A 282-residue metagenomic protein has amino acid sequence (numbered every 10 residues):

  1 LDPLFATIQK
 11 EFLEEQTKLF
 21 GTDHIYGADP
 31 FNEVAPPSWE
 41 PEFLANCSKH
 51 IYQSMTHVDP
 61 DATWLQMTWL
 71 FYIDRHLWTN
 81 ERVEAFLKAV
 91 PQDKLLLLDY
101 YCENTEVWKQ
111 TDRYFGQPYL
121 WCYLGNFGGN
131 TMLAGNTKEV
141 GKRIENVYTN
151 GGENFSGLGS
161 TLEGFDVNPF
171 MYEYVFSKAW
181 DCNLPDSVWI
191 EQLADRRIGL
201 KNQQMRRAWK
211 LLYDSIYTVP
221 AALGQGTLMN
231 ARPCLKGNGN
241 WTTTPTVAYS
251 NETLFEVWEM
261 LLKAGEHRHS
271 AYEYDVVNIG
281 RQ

Functional and structural regions predicted by a protein language model:
L1-Y213, T218-A222, N238-T243, V247-N251: Catalytic-core regions of glycoside hydrolase
G224-L228: Ligand-binding clefts/hinges and TM-proximal coupling segments of bilobed small-molecule sensing domains
M229, C234-Q282: Histidine-centered catalytic/metal-binding microenvironments
